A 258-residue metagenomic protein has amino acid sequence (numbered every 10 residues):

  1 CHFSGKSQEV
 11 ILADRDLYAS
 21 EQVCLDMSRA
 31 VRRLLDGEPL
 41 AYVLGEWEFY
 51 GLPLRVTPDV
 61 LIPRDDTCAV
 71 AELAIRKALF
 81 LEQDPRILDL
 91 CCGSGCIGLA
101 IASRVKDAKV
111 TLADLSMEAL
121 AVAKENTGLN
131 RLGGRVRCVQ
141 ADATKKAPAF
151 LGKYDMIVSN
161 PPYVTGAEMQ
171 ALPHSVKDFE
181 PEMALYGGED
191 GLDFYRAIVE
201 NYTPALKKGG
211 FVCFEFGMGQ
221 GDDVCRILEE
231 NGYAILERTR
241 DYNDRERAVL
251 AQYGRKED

Functional and structural regions predicted by a protein language model:
H2-R76: Conserved AdoMet
G37, T67, I97, A123 (+4 more regions): Residue-level signal for inorganic ion chemistry
A41, V164-A167, G219: Active-site beta-alpha loop architecture of Rossmann-like, nucleotide-cofactor-dependent enzymes
C68-A171: Conserved SAM/SAH cofactor-binding pocket of Class I
L132, E180, L206-K208: Helix-to-beta-strand junctions that scaffold the AdoMet/dcAdoMet cofactor pocket in Class I SAM-dependent enzymes
Y163-D193: Mobile active-site "lid"/loop adjacent to the S-adenosyl-L-methionine
E189-Y253: Conserved Class I SAM-dependent methyltransferase catalytic core
G254-D258: Flexible, glycine-/basic-rich loop-and-beta segments that form/coincide with the SAM-dependent methyltransferase
